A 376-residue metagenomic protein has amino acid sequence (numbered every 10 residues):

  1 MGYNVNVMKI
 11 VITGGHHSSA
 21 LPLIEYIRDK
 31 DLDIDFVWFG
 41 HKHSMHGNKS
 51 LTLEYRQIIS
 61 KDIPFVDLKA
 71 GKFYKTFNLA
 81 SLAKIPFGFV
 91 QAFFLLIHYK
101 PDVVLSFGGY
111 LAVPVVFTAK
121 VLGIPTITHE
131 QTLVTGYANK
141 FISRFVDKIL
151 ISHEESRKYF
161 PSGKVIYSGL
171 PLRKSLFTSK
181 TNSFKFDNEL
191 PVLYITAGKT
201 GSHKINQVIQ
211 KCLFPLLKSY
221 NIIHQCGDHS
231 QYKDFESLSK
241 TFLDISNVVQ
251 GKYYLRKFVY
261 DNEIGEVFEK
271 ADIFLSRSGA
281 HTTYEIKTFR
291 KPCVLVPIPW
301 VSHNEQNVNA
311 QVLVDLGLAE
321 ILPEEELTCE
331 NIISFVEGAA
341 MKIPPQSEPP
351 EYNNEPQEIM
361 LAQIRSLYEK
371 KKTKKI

Functional and structural regions predicted by a protein language model:
V5-M8, I58, S179-I195, S202 (+2 more regions): Nucleotide-sugar donor-binding and catalytic loop/hinge architecture of NDP-sugar-dependent glycosyltransferases
M8-K9, K120-S179: Active-site-proximal region of nucleotide-activated glycan assembly enzymes, centered on histidine/acidic-rich loops
I12, I34-S81, P323-E325: Conserved nucleotide-sugar phosphate-binding/catalytic loop shared by glycosyltransferases and other
D29, Q91-L105, L111-I127, K140-R144: Glycosyltransferases and closely related glycan-assembly transferases that use nucleotide-activated donors
S44-L51, T181, F186-I273, N307-A310 (+1 more regions): Donor-nucleotide binding loops and adjacent catalytic segments primarily of GT-B fold Leloir glycosyltransferases
A70, Y74-V103: An amphipathic, basic-hydrophobic alpha-helix
P101-V103, F268-Y284: Acidic donor-binding loop of glycosyltransferase active sites
F335-G338, Y352-I376: C-terminal alpha-helical cap of glycosyltransferases
